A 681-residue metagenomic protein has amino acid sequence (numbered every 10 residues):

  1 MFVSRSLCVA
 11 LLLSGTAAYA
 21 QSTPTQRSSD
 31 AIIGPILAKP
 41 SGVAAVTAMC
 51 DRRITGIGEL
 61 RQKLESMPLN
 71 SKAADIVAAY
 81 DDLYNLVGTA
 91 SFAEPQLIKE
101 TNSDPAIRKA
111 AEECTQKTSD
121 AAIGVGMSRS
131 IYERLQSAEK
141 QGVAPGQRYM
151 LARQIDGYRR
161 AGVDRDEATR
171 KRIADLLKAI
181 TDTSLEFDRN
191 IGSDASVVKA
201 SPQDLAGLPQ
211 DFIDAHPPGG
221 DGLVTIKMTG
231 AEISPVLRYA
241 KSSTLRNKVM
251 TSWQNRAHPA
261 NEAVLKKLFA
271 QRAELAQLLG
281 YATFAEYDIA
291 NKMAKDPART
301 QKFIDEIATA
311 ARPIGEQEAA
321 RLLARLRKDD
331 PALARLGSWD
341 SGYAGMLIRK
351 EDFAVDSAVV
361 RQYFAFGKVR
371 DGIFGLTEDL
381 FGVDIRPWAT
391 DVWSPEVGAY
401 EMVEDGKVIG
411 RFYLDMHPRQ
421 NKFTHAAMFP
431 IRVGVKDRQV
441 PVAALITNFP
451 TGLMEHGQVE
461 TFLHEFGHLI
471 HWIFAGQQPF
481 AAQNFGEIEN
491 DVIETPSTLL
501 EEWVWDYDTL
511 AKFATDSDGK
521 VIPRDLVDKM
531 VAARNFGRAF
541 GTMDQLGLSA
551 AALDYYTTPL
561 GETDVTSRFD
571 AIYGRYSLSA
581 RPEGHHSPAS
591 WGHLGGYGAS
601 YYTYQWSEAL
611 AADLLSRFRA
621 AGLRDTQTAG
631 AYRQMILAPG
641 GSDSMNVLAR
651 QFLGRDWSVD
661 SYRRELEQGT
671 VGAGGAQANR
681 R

Functional and structural regions predicted by a protein language model:
F2-Y19: Gram-negative bacterial Sec-dependent N-terminal signal peptides
Q21-F212, H216, T225, H593 (+2 more regions): N-terminal helix-rich structural modules
S22-V43, L223-T225, K368, G372-L376 (+10 more regions): C-terminal, non-catalytic "cap/extension" segments appended to globular domains
A31-A45, A93-C114, Q136-D175, T225-E262 (+5 more regions): Short His/Asp/Glu-rich catalytic/ion-coordination signatures at enzyme active sites or charged loops
A44, A48-Q62, A78, N85 (+27 more regions): A broad, structural surface signal
L64-L69, F284, R386-T390, S497: Surface-exposed patches in mature extracellular/periplasmic domains of secreted proteins
M150, R189, A195-K227, Q271 (+3 more regions): Active-site-proximal, well-structured secondary-structure segments within enzyme catalytic domains
F449-L463: Short pre-active-site segment immediately N-terminal to the catalytic Zn-binding motif
